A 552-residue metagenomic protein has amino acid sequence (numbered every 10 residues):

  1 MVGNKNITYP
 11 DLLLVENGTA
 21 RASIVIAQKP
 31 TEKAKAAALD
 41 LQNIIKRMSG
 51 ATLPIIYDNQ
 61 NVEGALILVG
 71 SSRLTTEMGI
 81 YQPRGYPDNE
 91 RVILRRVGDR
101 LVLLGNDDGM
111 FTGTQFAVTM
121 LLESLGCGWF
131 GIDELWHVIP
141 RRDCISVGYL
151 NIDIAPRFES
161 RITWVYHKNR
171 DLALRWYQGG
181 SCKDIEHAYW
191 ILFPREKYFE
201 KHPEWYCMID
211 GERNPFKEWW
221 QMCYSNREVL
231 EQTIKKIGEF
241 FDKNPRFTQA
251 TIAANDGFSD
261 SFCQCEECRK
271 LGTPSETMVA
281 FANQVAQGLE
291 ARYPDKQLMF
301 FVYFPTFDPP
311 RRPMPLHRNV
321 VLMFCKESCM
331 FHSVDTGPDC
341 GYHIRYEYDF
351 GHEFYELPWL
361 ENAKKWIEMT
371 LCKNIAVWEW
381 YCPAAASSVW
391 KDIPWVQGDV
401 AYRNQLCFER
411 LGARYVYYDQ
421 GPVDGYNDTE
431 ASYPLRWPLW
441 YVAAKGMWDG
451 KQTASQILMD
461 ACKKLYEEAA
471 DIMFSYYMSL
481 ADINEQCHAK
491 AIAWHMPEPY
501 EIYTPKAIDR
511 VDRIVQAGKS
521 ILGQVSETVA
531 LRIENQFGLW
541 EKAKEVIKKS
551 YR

Functional and structural regions predicted by a protein language model:
M1-I93, I145-N151: Acidic, contiguous N-terminal accessory segments
E16-G18, Q60-V62, L94-V97, N244-P245 (+4 more regions): Extracellular/periplasmic catalytic domains that process cell-envelope and extracellular macromolecules
E32, A36-D40, I44-K46, Q82-Q249 (+4 more regions): Feature activates predominantly on carbohydrate-active enzymes
Y166-K168, N255-G257, F301-P305, C325-C329 (+2 more regions): Active-site beta-loop-alpha junctions enriched in small/polar residues
W219, G257-S259, C325-Y348, C382-A385: Conserved radical SAM core fold
Q221-E231, E239, I344-A469, S475: Structured mid-domain segments that build the active-site/substrate or prosthetic-cofactor binding neighborhood
F247, F258-L298, F304-V320, F324-F331 (+4 more regions): Active-site neighborhood of glycoside hydrolase catalytic domains
G412, P438-R552: Catalytic domains of carbohydrate-active enzymes that cleave complex glycans
